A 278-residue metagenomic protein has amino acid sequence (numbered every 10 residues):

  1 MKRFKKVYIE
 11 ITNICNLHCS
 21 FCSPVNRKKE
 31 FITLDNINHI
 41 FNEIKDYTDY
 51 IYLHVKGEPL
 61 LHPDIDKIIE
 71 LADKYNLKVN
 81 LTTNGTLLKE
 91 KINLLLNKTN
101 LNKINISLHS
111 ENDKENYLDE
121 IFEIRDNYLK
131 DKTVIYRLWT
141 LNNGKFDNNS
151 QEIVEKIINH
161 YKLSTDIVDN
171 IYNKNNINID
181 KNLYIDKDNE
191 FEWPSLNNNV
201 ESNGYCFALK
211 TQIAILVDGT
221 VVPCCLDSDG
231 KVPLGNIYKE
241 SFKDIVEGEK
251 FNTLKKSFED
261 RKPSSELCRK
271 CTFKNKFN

Functional and structural regions predicted by a protein language model:
M1-I104, N112-D119, N278: Conserved alpha-helical substructure of the radical SAM core
C15, C19-C22, C206, C224-C225 (+1 more regions): Short cysteine clusters
K45-D46, I92-K114, Q151-I179: Structural recognition of alpha->loop->beta junctions
I106, E111, R125-N159: Conserved strand-turn element in the central/C-terminal portion of the radical SAM core barrel that lines
Y128-L138, K156-E201, L226-K276: C-terminal accessory region of radical SAM enzymes
L209-T211: Short loop/turn microsegments at loop-to-beta-strand junctions
I215-L216: Short, acidic, Ser/Thr-enriched surface-loop or helix-capping motifs
